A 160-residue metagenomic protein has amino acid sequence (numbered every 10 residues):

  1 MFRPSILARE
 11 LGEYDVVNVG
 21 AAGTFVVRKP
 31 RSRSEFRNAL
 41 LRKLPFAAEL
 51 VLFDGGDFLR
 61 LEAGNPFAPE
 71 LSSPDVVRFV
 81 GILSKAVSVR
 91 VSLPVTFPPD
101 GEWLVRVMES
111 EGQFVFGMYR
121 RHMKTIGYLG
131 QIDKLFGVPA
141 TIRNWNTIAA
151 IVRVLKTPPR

Functional and structural regions predicted by a protein language model:
M1-R160: Surface-exposed, charge/polar-rich loops and edge strands
